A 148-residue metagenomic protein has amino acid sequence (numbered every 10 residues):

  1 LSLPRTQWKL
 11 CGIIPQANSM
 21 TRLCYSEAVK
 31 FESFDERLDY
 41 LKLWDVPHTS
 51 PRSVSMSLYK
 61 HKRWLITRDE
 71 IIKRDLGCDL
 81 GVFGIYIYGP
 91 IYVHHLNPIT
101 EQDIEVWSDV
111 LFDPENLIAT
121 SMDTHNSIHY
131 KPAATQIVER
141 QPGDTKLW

Functional and structural regions predicted by a protein language model:
L1-I66, F83-G89, Q136-W148: A boundary/linker detector
C11, M20, P98-I99, H129 (+1 more regions): Alpha-helical and His/Cys-centered functional microenvironments
R63-N97, S121-D123: Short cysteine-rich loop/turn motifs with clustered Cys
F83-I118, P132-I137: Histidine-centered nuclease catalytic patch
P114-N116, D123, S127-W148: A detector for short metal-coordination/catalytic motifs
